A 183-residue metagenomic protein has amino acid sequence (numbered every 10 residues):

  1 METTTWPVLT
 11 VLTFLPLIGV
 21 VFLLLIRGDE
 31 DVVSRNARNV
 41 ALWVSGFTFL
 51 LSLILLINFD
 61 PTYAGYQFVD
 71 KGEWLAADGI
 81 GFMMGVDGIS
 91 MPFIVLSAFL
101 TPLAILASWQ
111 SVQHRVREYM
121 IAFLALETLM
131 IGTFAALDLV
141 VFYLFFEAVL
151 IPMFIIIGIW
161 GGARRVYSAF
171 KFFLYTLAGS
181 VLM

Functional and structural regions predicted by a protein language model:
M1-T4, F14-L15, G72-A77, A122-L126 (+2 more regions): Short hydrophobic/aromatic segments of transmembrane alpha-helices and their interfaces
M1-V8, L23-L106, Q110-I121: Transmembrane helix-loop-helix hairpins at membrane boundaries of multipass inner-membrane proteins
T5-L15, V86-S97, L139-P152: Structural signature of hydrophobic alpha-helical transmembrane segments
T13-F14, F22, L55, A135 (+2 more regions): Hydrophobic membrane-targeting signal helices
G19, T101-P102, A125-M130: Hydrophobic, membrane-inserted alpha-helices
G19-V20, G85-G88, G158-G161, G179: Glycine-centered flexibility sites
V20, F49-S52, I105, I131 (+1 more regions): Hydrophobic transmembrane alpha-helices of multi-pass small-molecule transporters
D29-A37, I121-A125, L129-M183: Alpha-helical multi-pass transmembrane bundles of energy-transducing inner-membrane proteins
